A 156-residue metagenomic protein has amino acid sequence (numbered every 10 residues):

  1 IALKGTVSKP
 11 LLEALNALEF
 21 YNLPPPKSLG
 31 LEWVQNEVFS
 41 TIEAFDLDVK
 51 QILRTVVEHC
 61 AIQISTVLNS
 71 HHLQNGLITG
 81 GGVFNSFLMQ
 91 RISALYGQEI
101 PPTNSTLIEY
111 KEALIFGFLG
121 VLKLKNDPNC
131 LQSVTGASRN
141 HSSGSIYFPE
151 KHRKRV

Functional and structural regions predicted by a protein language model:
I1-A61, L73, K125-N126, T135-V156: Conserved ATP-utilizing enzyme core subdomain
W33-S40, S86-G97: Acidic-glycine-rich active-site phosphate/pyrophosphate-binding loop
K50, G76, N104-T106: Membrane-interface transmembrane-helix boundary segments in multi-pass integral membrane proteins
A61-N69: A short, acidic, amphipathic alpha-helical segment used as a generic capping/interface helix at domain edges
L73-I92: Glycine-rich phosphate-binding loops at beta-strand->alpha-helix junctions
S93-I115: Conserved phosphate-binding/catalytic loops in two-lobed NTP-binding clefts
T106, Q132-A137: Short proline/glycine-enriched turn/loop segments at secondary-structure junctions
F118-L131: A polyampholytic, Gly/Pro-enriched intrinsically disordered region
